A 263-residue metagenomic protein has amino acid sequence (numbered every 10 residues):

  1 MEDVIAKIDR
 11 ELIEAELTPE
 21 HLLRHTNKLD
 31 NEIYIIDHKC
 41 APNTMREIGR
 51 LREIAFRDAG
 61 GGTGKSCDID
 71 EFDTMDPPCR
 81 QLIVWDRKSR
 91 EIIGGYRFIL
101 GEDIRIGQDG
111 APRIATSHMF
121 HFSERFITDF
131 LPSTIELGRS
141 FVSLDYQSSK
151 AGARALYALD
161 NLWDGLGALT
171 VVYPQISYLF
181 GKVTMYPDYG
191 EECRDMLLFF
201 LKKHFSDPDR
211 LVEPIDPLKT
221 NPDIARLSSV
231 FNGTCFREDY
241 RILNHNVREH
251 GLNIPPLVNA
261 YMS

Functional and structural regions predicted by a protein language model:
M1-K39: Conserved N-terminal entry element of GNAT/NAT acetyltransferase domains
E2-R10, R87, V247-R248, V258: Intrinsically disordered, low-complexity linear regions
D3, K7, H38-G49, L156 (+2 more regions): Generic detection of long, well-ordered alpha-helical segments
H25-D70, R80-E91, R97-L100: Short amphipathic alpha-helix that is part of the acyltransferase structural core
G61-I69, M75-Q81, I99, G110-F126: Short acidic (Asp/Glu) patches
F72-D73, L252: Short Gly/Pro-enriched turn/cap motifs at secondary-structure boundaries
I92-G94, I106-G107: Short helix/loop capping segments that flank catalytic or ligand/cofactor-binding pockets
D103-S263: Acyl-donor binding region in acyl/amide transferases
